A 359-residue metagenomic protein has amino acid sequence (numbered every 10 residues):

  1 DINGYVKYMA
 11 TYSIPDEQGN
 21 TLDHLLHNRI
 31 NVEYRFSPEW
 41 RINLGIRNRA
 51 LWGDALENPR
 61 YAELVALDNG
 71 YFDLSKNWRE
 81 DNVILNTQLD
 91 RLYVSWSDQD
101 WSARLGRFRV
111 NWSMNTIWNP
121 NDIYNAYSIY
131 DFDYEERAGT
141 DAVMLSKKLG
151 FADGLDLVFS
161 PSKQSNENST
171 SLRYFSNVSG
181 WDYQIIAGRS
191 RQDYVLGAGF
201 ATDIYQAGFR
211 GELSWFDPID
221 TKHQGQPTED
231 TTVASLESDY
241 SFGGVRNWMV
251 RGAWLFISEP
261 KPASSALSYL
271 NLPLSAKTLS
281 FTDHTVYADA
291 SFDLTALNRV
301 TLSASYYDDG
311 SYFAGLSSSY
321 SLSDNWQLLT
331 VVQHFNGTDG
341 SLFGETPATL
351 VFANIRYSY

Functional and structural regions predicted by a protein language model:
D1-D16, L44, D153, L302: Transmembrane beta-strand segments of Gram-negative outer membrane beta-barrel proteins
Y8-I14, N48-W52, D98-D100, R107-W112 (+9 more regions): Transmembrane beta-strands of outer-membrane beta-barrel pores
N20-L26, L85-D90, S97-Q99, R137-D141 (+6 more regions): Residues that define the transmembrane beta-barrel architecture of outer-membrane proteins
N28-Y34, R91-S97, V143-K147, L172-S176 (+6 more regions): Residues on the lipid-exposed face of transmembrane beta-strands in outer-membrane beta-barrel proteins
E33-G154, G337: Outer membrane beta-barrel
E39-I42, D100-A103, A152-L155, G180-I185 (+4 more regions): Repeated loop/turn-to-beta-strand initiation elements of outer-membrane beta-barrel proteins
D203-S305: Detector for outer-membrane/organellar transmembrane beta-barrel domains, recognizing the amphipathic beta-strand
A288, Y320, W326-Q327, V331-H334 (+1 more regions): Outer-membrane beta-barrel "beta-signal"
